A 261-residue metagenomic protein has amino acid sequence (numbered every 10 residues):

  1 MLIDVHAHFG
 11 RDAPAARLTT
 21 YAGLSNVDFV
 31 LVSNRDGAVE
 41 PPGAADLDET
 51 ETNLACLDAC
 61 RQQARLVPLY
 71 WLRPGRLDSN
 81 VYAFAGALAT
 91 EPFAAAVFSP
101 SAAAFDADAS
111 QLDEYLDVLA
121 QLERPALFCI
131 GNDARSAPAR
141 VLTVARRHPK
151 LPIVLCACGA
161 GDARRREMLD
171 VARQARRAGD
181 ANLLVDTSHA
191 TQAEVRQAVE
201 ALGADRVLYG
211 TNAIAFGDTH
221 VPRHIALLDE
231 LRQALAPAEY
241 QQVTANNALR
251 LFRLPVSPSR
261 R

Functional and structural regions predicted by a protein language model:
M1-V5, P14-F29, S33, D205 (+1 more regions): Mid-to-C-terminal alpha-helical segments outside catalytic/metal-binding sites
I3-G10, C129, A157: Histidine-centered divalent metal-coordination motifs
H6, A22, V30, C56 (+8 more regions): Divalent metal-coordination and catalytic microenvironments
A7, L18-A45, R65-R73, A94-S101: Divalent metal-dependent hydrolysis catalytic cores, especially in the metallo-beta-lactamase
G10-A13, G37-E40, G75-D78, A103-A104 (+4 more regions): Active-site environment of divalent metal-dependent phosphoester hydrolases
V39-A59, E167-A175, A181, Q197 (+1 more regions): Ligand-binding grooves and catalytic loops that recognize ribose/phosphate and carbohydrate rings, and esterified lipid
D46-I130, L183-L184: Active-site gating/metal-coordination segments in enzymes
D108-Y209: Catalytic pocket-lining loop regions of alpha/beta-barrel enzymes, especially the amidohydrolase/enolase/GH5 lineages
